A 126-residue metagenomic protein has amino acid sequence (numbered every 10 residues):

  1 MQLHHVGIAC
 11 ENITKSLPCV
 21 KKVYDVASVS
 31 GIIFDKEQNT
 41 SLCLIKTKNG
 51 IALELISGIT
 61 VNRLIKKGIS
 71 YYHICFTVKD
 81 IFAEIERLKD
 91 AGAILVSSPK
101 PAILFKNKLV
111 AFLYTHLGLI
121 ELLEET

Functional and structural regions predicted by a protein language model:
M1-Q38: Long, hydrophobic N-terminal alpha-helical segment
L3-N12, C43-K46, R63-R87, A111: Vicinal oxygen chelate
P18-Y24, I85-G92: Short amphipathic alpha-helices in soluble, non-transmembrane regions that often serve as interface/regulatory elements
V29, T60-K66, S70-Y72, V96-S98 (+1 more regions): A cross-kingdom feature marking solvent-exposed beta-strand/loop segments within repeated, beta-rich binding/scaffold
I32-I33, C43-K46, L53, E86-T126: Vicinal oxygen chelate
Q38-N39, K48-N49: Short, solvent-exposed loop/turn segments that connect beta-strands within catalytic domains and beta-strand-rich
T60, I81, L119: Short Gly/Pro-enriched loop/turn and capping motifs at secondary-structure junctions
